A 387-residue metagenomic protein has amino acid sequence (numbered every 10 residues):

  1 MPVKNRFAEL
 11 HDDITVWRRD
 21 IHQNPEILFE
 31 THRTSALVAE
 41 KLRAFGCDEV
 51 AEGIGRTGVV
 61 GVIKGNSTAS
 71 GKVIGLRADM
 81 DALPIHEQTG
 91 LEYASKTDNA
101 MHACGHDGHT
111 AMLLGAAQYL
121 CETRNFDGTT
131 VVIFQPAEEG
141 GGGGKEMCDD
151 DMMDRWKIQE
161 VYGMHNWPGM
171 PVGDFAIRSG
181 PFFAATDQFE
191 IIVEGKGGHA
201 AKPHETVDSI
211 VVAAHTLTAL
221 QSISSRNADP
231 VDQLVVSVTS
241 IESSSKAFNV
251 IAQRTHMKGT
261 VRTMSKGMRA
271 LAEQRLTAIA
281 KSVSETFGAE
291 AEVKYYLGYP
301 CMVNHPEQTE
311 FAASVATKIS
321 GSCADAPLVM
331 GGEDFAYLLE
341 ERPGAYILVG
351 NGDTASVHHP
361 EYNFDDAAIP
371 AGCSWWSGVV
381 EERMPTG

Functional and structural regions predicted by a protein language model:
M1-H102, A111-L114, Q118-F126: Acidic/His- and Gly-rich active-site-bordering loop/insert found across diverse amide/peptide-bond hydrolases
I21, G61, L76, H106 (+8 more regions): Divalent metal-coordination and catalytic microenvironments
D48, I158-Q159, P343: Conserved acidic residues
G75-R77, F189, Y346-N351: Non-cysteine beta-strand/loop elements that form the S-adenosyl-L-methionine
L83-I85, T89-M101, D107-G108, L120-A252 (+1 more regions): Histidine/acidic-residue-rich, glycine-tolerant segments that coordinate divalent metal ions
A214-G387: Metal-dependent amide/peptide-bond hydrolase catalytic core, centered on the "pita-bread" metallohydrolase fold
